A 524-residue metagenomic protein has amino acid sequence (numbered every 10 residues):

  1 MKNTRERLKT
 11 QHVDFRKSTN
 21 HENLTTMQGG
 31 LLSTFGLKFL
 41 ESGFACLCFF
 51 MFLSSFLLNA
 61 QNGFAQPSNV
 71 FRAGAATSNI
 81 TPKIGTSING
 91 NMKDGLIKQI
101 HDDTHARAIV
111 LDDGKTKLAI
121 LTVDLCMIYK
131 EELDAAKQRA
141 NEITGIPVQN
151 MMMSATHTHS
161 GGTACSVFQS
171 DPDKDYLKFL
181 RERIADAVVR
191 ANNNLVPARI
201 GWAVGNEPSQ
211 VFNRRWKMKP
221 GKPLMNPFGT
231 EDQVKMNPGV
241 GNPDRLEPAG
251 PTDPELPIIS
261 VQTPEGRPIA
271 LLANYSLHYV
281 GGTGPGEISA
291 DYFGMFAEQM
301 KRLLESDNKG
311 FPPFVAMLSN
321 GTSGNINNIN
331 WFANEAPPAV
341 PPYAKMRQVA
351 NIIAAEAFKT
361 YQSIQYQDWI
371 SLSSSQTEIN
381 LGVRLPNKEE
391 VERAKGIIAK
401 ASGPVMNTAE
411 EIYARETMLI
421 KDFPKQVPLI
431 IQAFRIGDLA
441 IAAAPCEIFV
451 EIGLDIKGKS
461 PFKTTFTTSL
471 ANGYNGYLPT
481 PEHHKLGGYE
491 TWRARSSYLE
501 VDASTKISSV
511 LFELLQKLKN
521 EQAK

Functional and structural regions predicted by a protein language model:
M1-S42: N-terminal secretory signal peptides that target proteins for export/translocation
E6, A60-Q61: Glycine/threonine-rich ATP-lid/beta-loop region of ATP-binding domains
F15-S18, L47, S166: Repetitive helical segments and hydrophobic/amphipathic motifs
G43-N59: Bacterial N-terminal signal peptides
F64-S154, T158-V315, S319-Q348, Y361 (+1 more regions): Conserved beta-alpha junction segments in alpha/beta enzyme cores
I353: ATP/nucleoside-binding phosphotransfer catalytic cores, i.e., glycine-rich phosphate-binding loops
